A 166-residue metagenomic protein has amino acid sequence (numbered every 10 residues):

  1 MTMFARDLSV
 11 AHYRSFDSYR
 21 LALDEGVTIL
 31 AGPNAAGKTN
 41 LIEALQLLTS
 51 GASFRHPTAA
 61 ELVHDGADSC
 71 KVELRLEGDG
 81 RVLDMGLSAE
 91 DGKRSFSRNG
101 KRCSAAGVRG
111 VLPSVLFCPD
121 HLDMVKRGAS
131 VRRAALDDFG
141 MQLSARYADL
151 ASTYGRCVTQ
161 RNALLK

Functional and structural regions predicted by a protein language model:
M1-L47: Pre-Walker A-like glycine/lysine-rich segment at the N-terminus of P-loop NTPase domains
E25, A36, N40, P57 (+4 more regions): Generic alpha-helix structural propensity
Q46-V131, A135-Y147: Nucleotide-state sensing region of NTPase/ATPase domains
F139-K166: Extended, Lys/Glu-rich alpha-helical coiled-coil stalks
